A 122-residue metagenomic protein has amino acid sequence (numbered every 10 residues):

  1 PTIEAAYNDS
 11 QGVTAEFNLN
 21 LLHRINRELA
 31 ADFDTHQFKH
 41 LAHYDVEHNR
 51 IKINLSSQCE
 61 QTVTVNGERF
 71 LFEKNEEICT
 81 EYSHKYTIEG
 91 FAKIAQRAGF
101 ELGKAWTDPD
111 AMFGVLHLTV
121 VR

Functional and structural regions predicted by a protein language model:
P1-T2, G114: Short catalytic/ligand-binding loop motif for oxyanion handling, primarily in non-cytosolic enzymes, centered on
T2-A98: Substrate-binding/catalytic lobe of Class I Rossmann-like enzymes that use SAM or dcSAM, i.e., the mid-to-C-terminal
L55-C59, T107-R122: Core SAM-dependent methyltransferase catalytic element
E101-A105: A short linear hydrophobic-aromatic micro-motif
